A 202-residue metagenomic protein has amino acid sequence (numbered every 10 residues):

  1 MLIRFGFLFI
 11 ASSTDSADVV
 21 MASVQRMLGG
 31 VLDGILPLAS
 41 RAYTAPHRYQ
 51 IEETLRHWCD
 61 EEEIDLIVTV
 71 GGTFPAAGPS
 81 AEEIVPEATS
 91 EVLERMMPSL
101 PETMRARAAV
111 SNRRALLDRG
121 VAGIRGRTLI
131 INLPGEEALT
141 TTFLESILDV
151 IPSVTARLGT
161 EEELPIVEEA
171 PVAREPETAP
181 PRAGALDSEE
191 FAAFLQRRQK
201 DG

Functional and structural regions predicted by a protein language model:
M1-G202: Non-catalytic beta/alpha edge segments that cap or flank active sites
